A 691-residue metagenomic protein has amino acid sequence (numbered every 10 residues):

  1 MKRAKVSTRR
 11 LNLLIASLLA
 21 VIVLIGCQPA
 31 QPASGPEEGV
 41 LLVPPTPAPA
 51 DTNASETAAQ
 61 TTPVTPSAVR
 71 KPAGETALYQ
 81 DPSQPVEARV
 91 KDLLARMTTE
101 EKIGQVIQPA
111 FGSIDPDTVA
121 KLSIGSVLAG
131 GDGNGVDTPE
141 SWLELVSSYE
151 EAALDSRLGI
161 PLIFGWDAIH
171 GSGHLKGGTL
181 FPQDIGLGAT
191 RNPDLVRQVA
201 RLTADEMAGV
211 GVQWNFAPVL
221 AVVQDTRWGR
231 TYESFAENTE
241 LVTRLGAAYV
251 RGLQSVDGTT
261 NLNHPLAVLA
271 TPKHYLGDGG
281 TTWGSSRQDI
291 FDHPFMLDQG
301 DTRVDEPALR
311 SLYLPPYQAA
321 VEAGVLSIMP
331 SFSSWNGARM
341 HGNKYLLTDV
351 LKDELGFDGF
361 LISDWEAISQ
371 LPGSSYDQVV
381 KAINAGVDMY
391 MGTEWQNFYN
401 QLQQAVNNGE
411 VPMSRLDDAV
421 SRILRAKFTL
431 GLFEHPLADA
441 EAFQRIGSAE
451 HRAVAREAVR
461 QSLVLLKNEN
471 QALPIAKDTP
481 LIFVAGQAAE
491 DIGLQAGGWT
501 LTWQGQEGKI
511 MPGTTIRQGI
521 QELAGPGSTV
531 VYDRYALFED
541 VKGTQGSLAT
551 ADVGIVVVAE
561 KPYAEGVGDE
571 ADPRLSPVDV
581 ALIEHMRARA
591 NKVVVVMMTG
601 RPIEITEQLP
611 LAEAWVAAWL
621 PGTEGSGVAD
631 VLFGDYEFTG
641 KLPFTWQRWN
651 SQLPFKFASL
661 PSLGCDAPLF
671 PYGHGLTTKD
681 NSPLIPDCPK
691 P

Functional and structural regions predicted by a protein language model:
K2-I15: Bacterial N-terminal signal peptides that target proteins for export
A20-V21, N681: Residue-level signal for mature regions of secreted extracellular proteins and peptides
V23-G26: C-terminal motif of bacterial Sec signal peptides marking the signal peptidase cleavage site
Q28-A30: Bacterial signal peptide processing site
P32-G35, L42, P47, E56 (+1 more regions): Glycoside hydrolase catalytic-domain context in secreted enzymes
